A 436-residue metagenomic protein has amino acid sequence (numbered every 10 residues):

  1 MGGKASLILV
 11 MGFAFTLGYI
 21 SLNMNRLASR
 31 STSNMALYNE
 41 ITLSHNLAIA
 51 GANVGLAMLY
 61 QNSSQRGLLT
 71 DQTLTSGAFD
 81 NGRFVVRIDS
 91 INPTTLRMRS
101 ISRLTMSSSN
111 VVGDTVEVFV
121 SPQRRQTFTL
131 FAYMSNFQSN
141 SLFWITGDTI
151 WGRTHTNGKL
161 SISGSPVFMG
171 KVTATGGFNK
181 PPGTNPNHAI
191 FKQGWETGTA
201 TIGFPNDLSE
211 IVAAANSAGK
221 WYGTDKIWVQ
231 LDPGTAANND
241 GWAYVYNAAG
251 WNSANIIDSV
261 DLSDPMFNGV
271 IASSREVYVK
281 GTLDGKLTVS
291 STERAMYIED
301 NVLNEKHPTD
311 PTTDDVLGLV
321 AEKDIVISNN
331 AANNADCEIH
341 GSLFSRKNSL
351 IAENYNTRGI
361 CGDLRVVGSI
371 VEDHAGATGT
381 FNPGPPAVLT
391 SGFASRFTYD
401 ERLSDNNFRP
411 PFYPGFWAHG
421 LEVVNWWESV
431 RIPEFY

Functional and structural regions predicted by a protein language model:
G2-G158, F168, P433-Y436: Beta-strand/loop motifs with alternating small/hydrophobic and polar/acidic residues, enriched in the first structured
N53, N179-P181, L350-I351: Short gly/pro/ser/thr-enriched loop/turn and capping motifs at secondary-structure boundaries
P93, M106-V112, A236-N238, T313 (+1 more regions): Short, solvent-exposed loop/turn segments that connect beta-strands within catalytic domains and beta-strand-rich
R97-R99, Y297, I351: General beta-strand recognition
R99-I101, S290, E353: Beta-strand residues in well-ordered beta-sheet regions across diverse protein folds
R125-N330, S345, E401-Y436: Primarily marks folded extracellular/lumenal domains of secretory and cell-surface proteins
T313-L389: Extended C-terminal subregions enriched in glycine
R358-Y436: Compact functional segments
